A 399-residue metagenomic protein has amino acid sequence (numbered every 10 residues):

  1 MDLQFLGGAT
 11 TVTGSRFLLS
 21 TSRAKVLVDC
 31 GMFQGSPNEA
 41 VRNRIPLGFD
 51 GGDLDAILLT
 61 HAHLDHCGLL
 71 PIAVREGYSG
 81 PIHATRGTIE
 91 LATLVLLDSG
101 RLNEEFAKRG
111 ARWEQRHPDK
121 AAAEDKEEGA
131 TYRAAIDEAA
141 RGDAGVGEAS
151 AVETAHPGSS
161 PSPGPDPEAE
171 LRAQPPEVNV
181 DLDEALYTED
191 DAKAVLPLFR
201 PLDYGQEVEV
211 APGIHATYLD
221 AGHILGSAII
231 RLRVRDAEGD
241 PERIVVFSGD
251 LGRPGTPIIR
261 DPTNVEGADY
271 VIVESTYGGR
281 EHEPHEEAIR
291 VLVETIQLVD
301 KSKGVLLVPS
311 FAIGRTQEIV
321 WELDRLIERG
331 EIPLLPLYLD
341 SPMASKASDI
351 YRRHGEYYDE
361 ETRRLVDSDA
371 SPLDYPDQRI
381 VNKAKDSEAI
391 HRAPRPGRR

Functional and structural regions predicted by a protein language model:
M1-T11, S15-L58, V74-V308, I313-G314 (+3 more regions): His/Asp/Glu-rich metal-coordinating catalytic cores of metallo-dependent phosphodiesterases/hydrolases acting on
H63, H285-I289, I380-K383: A conditional alpha-helix N-cap/helix-loop micro-motif detector
H66: N-terminal Rossmann-fold NAD(P) dinucleotide-binding loop
V293-R399: Hard-cation-handling environments
